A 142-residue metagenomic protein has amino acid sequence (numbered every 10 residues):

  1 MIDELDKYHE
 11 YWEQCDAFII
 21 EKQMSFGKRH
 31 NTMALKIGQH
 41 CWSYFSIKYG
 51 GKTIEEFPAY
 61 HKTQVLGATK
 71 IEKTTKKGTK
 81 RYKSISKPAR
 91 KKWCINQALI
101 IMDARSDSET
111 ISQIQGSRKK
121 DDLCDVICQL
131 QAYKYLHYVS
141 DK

Functional and structural regions predicted by a protein language model:
M1-K142: Phosphate- and other anionic-substrate recognition elements at nucleic-acid/protein interfaces
